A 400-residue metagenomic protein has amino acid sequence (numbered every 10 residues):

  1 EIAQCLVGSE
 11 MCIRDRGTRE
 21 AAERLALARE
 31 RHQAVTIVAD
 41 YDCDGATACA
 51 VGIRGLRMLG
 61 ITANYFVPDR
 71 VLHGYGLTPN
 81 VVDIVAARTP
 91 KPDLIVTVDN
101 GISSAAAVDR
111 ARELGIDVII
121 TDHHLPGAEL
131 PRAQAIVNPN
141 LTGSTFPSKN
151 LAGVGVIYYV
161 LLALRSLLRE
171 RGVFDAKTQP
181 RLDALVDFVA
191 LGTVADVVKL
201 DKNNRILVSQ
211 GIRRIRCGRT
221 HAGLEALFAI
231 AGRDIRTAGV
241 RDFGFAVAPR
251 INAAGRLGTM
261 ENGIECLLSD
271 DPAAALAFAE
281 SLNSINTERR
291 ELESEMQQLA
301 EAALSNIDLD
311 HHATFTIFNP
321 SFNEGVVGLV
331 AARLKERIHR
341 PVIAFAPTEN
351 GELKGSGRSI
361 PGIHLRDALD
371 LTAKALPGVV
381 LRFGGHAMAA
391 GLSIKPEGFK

Functional and structural regions predicted by a protein language model:
E1, S9-E10, R14-P92, L114 (+1 more regions): Hydrophobic helix-and-loop "lid/oligomerization" segment in the mid-to-C-terminal part of catalytic domains
C5: Cationic, low-complexity basic patches in intrinsically disordered or flexible, solvent-exposed regions
D83-V154, Y158-F174: Active-site cavity-forming subdomains of large catalytic enzyme subunits
V154, Y158-L161, E293, Q297 (+1 more regions): Hydrophobic faces of stable alpha-helices that mediate helix-helix packing
